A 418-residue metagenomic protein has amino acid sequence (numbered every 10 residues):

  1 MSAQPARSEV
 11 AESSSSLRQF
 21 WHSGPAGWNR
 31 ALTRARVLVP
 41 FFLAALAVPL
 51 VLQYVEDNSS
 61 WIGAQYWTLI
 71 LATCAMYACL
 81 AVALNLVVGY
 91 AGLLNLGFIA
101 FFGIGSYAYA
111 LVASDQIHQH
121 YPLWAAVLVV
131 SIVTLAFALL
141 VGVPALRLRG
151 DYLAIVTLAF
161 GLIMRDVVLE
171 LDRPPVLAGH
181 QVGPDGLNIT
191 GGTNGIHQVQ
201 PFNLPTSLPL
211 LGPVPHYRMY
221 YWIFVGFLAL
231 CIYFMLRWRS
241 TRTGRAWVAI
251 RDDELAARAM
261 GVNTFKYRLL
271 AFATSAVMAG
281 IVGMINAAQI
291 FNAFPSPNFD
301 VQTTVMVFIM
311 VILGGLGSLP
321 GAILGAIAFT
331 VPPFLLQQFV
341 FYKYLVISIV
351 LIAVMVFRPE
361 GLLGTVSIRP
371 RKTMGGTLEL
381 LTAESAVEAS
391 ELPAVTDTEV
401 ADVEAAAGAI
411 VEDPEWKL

Functional and structural regions predicted by a protein language model:
S2-L418: Transmembrane alpha-helices and adjacent helix-loop boundaries
